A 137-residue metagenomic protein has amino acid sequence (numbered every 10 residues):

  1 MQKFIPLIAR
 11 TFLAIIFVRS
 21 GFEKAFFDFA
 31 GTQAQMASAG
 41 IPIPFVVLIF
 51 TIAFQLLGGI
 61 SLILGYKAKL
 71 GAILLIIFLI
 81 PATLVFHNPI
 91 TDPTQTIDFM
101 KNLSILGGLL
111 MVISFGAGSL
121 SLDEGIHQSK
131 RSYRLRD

Functional and structural regions predicted by a protein language model:
M1-F27, F45-A53, L57, I63-D137: Extended, low-polarity transmembrane helix blocks
F29-I41: Short juxtamembrane and helix-loop transition motifs at transmembrane-helix boundaries in membrane proteins
